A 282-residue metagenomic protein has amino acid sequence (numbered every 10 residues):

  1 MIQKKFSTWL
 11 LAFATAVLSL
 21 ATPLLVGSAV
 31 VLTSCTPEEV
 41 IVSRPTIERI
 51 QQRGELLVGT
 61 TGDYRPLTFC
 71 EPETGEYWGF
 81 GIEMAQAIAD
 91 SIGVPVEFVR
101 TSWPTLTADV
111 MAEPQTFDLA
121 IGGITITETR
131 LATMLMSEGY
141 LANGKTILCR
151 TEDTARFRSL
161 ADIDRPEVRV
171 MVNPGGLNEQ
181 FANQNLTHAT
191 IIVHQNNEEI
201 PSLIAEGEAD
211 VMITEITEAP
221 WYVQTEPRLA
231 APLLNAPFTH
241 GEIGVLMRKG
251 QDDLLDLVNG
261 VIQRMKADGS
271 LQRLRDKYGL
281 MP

Functional and structural regions predicted by a protein language model:
T36-I41, I82-S91, T151-T154, A161 (+3 more regions): Extended ligand-binding regions for polar small-molecule ligands
E39-G122: Extracytoplasmic small-molecule ligand-binding "clamshell" domains of the periplasmic binding protein/Venus flytrap
G54-T60, W78, L160-G175, T190-I191: Short loop->beta-strand "edge-of-pocket" segments that line small-molecule binding or catalytic clefts across diverse
L56, G93-P95, A112-G122, E167-R169 (+2 more regions): Alpha-to-beta junction loops
G62, A142-C149, I216-Q263, G279-P282: Periplasmic-binding protein-like
T68-T74, A85-P95, S159-D164, L177-N196 (+3 more regions): Ligand-binding cleft/hinge of the Venus flytrap
Q86, D90, P95-D162, A230-A231 (+1 more regions): Acidic, polar ligand-binding/catalytic clefts
P104-A108, I124-L131, F181-Q184, A205-T239: A ligand-binding cleft/hinge motif common to bilobed small-molecule-binding domains
